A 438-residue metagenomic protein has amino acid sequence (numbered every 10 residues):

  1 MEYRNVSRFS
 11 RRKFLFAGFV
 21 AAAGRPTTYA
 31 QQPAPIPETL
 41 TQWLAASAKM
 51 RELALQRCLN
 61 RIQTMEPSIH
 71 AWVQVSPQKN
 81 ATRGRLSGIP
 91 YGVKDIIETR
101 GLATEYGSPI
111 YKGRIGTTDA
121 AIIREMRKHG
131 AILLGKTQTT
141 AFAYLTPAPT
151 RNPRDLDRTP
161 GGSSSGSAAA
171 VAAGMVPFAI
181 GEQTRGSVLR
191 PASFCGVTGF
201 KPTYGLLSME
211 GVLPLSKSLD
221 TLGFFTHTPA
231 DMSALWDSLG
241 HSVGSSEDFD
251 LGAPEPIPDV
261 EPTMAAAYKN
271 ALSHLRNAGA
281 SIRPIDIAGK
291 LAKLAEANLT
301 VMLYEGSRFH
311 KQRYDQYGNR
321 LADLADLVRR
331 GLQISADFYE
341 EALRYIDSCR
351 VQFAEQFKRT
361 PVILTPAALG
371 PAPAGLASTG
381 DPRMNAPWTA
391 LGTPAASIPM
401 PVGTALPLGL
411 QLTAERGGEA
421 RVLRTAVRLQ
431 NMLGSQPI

Functional and structural regions predicted by a protein language model:
M1-F9, K13: N-terminal secretory signal peptides
G18-A23, Y29-I115, F142-Y144, E261 (+3 more regions): Short, well-ordered alpha-helical
P33-P37, Q42-L44, I97-R100, T221 (+3 more regions): Gly/Ser-rich, acidic/histidine-flanked active-site/gating loops
L53-L55, M264-I285, K311-Q316, Y339-T360: Acyltransferase
C58, K94, M126, L275 (+2 more regions): Conserved hydrophobic/aromatic pocket- or pore-lining residues that grip, position, or stack substrates in active sites
L86-Y106, T300-A354, P399-G409: Short helix-loop capping/hinge segments that flank enzyme active sites or metal/cofactor-binding pockets
G88, K128, I132, T226 (+3 more regions): Glycine-rich, small-residue loops and helix-cap segments that act as flexible hinges at active-site edges
T118-W236, P394-V402, L406-Q411: Short glycine/serine-rich loop segments
